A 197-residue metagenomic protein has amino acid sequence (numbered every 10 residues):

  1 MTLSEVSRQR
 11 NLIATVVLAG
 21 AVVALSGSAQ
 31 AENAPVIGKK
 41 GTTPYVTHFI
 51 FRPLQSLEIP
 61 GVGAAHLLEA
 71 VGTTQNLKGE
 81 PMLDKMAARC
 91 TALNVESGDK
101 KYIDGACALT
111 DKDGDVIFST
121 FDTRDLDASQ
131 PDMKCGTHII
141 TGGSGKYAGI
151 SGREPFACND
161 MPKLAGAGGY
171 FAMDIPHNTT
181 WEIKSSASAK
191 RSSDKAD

Functional and structural regions predicted by a protein language model:
T2-V16: Bacterial N-terminal signal peptides that target proteins for export
A14-A24: Bacterial N-terminal signal peptides
L25-A31: Sec/Tat signal peptide C-region and signal peptidase I cleavage site
A31-D197: Beta-strand-enriched cores of mature, soluble protein domains
